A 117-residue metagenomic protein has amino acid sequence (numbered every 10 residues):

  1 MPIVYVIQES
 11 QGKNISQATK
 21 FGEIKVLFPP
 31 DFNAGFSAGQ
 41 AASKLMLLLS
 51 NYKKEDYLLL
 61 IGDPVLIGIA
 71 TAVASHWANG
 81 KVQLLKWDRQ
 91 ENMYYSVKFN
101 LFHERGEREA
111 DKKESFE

Functional and structural regions predicted by a protein language model:
M1-Y57, I69-E117: Long, low-complexity, Lys/Arg-enriched
L60: Short, surface-exposed polybasic-aromatic patches that bind anionic ligands, especially phosphate groups
